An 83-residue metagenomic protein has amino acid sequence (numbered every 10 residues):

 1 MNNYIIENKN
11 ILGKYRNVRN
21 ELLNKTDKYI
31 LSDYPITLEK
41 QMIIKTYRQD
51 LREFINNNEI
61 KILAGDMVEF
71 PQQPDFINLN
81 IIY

Functional and structural regions predicted by a protein language model:
M1-Y83: A preference for well-ordered globular domain cores that mediate specific macromolecular interactions or catalysis
